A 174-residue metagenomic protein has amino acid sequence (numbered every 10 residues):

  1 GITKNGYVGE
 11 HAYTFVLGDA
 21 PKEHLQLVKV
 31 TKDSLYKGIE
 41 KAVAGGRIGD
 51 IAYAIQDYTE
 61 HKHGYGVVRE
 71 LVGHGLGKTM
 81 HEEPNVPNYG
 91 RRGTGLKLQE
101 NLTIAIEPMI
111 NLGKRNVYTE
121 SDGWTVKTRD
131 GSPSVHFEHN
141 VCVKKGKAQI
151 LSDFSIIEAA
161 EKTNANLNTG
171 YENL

Functional and structural regions predicted by a protein language model:
G1-L174: Active-site neighborhoods and metal-handling regions in enzymes and metal-associated proteins
